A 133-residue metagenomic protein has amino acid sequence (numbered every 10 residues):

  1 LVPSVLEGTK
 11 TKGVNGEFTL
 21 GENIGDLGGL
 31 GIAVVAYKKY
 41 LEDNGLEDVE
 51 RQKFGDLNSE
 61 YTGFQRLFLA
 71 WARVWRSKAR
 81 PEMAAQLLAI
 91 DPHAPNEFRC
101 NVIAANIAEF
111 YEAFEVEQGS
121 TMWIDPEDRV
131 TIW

Functional and structural regions predicted by a protein language model:
L1-W133: Zinc-dependent metallohydrolase catalytic domains
